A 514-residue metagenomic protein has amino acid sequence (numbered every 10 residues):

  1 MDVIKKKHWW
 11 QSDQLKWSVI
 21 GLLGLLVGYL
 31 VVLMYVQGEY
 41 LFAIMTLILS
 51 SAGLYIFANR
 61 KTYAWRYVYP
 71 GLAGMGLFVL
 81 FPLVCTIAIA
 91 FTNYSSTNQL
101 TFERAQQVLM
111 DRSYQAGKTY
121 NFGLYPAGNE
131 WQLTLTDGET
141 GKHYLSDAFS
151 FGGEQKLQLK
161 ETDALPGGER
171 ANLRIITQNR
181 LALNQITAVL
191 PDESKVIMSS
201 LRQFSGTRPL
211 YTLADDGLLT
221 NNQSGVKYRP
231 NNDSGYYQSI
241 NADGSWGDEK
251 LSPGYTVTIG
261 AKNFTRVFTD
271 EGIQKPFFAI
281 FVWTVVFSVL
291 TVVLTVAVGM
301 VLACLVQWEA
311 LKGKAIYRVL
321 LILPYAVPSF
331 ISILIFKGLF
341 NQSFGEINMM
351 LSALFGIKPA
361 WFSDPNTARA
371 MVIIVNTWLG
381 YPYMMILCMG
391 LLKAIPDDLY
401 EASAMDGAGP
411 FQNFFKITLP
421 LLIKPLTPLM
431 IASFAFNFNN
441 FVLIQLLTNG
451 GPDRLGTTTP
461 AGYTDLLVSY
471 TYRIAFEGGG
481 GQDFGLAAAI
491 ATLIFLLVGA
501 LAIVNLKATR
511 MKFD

Functional and structural regions predicted by a protein language model:
M1-T62, F91-P276: Membrane-topology segments of multi-pass transport proteins
Y29-Y35, F42, Y67-V68, G74-T97 (+3 more regions): A structural signal for multi-pass alpha-helical bundles of membrane permease subunits that mediate small-molecule
G71-L72, T119: Short alpha-helical segments and helix-capping/turn motifs at coil-helix boundaries
